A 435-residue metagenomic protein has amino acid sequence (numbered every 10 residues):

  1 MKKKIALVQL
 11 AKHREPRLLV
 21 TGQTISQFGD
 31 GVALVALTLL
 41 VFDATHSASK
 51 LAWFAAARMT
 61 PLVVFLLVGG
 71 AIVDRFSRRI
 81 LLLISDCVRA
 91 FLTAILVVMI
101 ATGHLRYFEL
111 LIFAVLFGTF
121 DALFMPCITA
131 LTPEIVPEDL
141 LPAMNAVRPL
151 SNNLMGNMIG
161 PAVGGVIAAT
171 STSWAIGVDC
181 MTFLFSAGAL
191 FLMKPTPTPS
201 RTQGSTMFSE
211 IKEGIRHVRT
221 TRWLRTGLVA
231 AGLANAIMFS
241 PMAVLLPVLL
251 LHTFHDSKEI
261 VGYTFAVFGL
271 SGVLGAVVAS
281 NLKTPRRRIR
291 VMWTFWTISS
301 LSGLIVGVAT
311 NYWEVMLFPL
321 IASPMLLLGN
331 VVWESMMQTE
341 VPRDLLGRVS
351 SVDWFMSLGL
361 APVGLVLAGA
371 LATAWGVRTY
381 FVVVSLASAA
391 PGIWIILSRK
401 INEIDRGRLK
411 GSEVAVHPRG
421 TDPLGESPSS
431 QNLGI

Functional and structural regions predicted by a protein language model:
K2-P61, R216-F268: Helix-loop boundary and gating motifs at the non-cytosolic
K2-R17, P195-V229, V414-T421, G425-E426 (+1 more regions): Juxtamembrane intracellular "pre-TM" segments in multi-pass secondary transporters
L10-R14, H46-S49, A101-L105, L140 (+11 more regions): Juxtamembrane/transmembrane-helix boundary motifs in multi-pass membrane proteins
R17, T21, Q27, W53 (+10 more regions): Alpha-helical transmembrane segments of integral membrane proteins
R17-L34, A57-V73, S77-L92, E109-A168 (+7 more regions): Substrate-agnostic recognition of the 12-TM MFS/MFS-like secondary transporter fold
V35-T45, V97-T102, M158-V178, P247 (+2 more regions): Transmembrane alpha-helix termini and helix-breaking/packing motifs in multi-pass membrane transporters
V63-V64, R75, L81, I95 (+5 more regions): C-terminal transmembrane bundle of multi-pass solute transporters/carriers
A130, E134, I176-T206, P285 (+1 more regions): Helix-loop junctions on the cytosolic side of multi-pass membrane transporters, especially the intracellular loop
